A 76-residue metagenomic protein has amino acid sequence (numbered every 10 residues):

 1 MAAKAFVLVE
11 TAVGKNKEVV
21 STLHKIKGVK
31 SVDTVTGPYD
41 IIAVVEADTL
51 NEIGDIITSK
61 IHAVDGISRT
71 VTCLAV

Functional and structural regions predicted by a protein language model:
M1-V76: A compositional/biophysical signature of low hydrophobicity enriched in polar/charged and small residues
